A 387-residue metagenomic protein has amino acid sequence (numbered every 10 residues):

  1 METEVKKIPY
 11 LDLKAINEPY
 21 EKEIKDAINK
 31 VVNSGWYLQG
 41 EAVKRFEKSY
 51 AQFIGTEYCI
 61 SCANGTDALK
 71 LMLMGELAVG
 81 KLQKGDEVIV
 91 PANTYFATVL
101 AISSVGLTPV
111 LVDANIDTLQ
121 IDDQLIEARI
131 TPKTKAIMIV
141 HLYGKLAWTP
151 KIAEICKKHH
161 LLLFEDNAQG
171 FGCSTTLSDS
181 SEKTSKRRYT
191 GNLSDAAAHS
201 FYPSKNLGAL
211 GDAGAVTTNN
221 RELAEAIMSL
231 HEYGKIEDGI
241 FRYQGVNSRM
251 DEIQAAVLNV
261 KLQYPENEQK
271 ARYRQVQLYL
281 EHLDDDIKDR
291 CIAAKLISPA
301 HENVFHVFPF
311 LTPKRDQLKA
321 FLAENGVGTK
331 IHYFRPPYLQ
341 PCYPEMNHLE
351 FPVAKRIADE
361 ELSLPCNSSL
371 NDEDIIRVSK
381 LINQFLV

Functional and structural regions predicted by a protein language model:
M1-W36, N325, P365: N-terminal "arm"/small-domain region of PLP-dependent enzymes with the aminotransferase-like
T3, K14, V43-K48, F53-C59 (+7 more regions): PLP-dependent aminotransferase class I/II
W36, G40-E87, L100-V105, L111-D113: Phosphate-binding glycine-rich loop
V90, L111, L163-E165, I331: Hydrophobic residues in well-ordered beta-strands that form the structural core
N93-V99: Conserved coil-to-alpha-helix start sites within the AMP-binding
V105, K158-H159, N325: Helix C-cap/helix->beta junction micro-motif
T108-T118, K330: Short beta-strand->loop structural element characteristic of the AMP-binding/adenylate-forming
D117-A209, A215-T217, E222, S363: Active-site phosphate-binding strand-loop segment of PLP-dependent enzymes
